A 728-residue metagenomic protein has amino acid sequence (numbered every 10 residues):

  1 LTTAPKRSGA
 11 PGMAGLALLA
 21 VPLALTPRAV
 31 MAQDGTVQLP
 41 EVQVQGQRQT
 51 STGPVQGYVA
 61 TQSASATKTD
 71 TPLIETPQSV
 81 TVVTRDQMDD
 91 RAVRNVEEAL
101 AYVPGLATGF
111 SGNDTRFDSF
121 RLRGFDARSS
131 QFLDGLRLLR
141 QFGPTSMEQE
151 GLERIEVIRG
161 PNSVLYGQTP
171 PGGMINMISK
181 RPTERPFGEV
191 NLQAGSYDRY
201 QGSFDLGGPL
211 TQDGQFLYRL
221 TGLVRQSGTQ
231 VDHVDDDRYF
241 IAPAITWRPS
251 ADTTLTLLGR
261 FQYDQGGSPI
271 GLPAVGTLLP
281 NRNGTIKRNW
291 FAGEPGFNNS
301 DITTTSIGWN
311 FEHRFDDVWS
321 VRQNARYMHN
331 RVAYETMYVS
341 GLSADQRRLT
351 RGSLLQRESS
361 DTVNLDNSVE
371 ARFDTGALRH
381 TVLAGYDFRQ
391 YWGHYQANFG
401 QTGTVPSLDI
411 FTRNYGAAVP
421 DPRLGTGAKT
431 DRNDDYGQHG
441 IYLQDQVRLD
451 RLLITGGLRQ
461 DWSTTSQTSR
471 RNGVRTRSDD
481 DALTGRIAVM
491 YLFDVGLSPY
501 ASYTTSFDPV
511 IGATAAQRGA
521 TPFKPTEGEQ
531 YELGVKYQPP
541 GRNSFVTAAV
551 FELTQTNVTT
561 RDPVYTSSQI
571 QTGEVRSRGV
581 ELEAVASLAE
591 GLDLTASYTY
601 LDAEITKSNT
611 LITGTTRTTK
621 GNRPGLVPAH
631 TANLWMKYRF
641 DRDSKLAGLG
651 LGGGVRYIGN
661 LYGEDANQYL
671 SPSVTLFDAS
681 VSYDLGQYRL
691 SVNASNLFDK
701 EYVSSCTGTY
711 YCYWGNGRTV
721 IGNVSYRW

Functional and structural regions predicted by a protein language model:
T108, S119, L136-R159, M177-S179: Short acidic/polar hinge/loop motifs at secondary-structure boundaries that mediate gating or recognition
E150-E153, V164-P243, P249-T253, T305 (+1 more regions): Outer-membrane beta-barrel translocator/receptor signature
R225-T229, I241-R314, H329-S360, T404-D434 (+2 more regions): Acidic/polar loop-and-plug regions of large Gram-negative outer-membrane beta-barrel proteins
T246-R248, S360, R379-Y391, R432-Q555 (+1 more regions): Structural signature of Gram-negative outer-membrane beta-barrels, strongest in the C-terminal barrel of TonB-dependent
I307-N330, S353-T468: Face-selective signature of the C-terminal outer-membrane beta-barrel domain
F311-D316, S320-R326, N330-T336, P499 (+2 more regions): Membrane-embedded beta-barrel scaffold of Gram-negative outer-membrane proteins
R451, E552, Q571-D665, N723-R727: Gram-negative outer-membrane beta-barrel transporters
R656-E664, L670, S682-W728: C-terminal beta-signal and adjacent terminal beta-strands/loops of Gram-negative outer-membrane beta-barrel proteins
